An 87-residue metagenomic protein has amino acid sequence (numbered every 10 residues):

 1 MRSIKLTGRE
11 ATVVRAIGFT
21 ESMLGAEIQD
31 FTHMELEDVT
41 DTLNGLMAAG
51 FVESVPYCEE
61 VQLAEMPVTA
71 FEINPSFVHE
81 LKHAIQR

Functional and structural regions predicted by a protein language model:
M1-R2, D30, T69: Residues marking the start of alpha-helices
M1-V13: Short alpha-helical segments that sit at the start of domains
R15-F19: Short, locally clustered residues in the helix-turn-helix/winged-helix DNA-binding domain
S22-F31: Short acidic, hydrophobic short linear motifs in intrinsically disordered regions
F31-T32, R87: Long, compositionally biased intrinsically disordered regions
M34-A49, S54, V68: Short amphipathic alpha-helical interaction segments
P56-V68: Short, Lys/Arg-rich nucleic-acid/phosphate-binding segment
M66-R87: Short, amphipathic alpha-helical interaction segments positioned at domain boundaries
